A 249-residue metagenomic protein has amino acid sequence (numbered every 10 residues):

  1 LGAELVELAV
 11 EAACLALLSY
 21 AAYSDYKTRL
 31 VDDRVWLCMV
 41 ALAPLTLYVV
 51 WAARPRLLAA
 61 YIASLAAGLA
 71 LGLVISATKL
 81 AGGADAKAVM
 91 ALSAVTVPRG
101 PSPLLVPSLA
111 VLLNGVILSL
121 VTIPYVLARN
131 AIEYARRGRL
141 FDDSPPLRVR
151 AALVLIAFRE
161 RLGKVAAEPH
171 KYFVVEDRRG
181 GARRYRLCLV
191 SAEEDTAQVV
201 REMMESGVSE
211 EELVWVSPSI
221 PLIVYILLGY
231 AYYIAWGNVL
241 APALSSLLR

Functional and structural regions predicted by a protein language model:
L1-R249: A membrane-topology feature that recognizes alpha-helical transmembrane segments and their immediate juxtamembrane
